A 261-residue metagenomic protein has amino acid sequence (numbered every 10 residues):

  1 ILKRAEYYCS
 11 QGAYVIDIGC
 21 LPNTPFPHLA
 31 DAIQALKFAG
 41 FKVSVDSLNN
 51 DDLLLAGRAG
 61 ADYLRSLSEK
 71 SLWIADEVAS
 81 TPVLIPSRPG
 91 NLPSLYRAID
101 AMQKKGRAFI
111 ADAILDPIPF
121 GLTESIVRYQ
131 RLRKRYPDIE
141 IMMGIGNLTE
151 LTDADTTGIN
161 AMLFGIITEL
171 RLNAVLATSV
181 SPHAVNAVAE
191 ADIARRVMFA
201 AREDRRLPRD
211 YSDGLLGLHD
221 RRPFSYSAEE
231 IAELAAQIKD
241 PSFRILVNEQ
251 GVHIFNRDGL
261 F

Functional and structural regions predicted by a protein language model:
I1-I16, A35-F38, N50-T81, S87-A113 (+2 more regions): Alpha/beta enzyme core
A13-F41: Glycine-rich, proline-tolerant flexible connector loops at the mouths of alpha/beta enzymes
G19, L67, T178: Conserved residues at the C-terminal ends of beta-strands
S44-D51, L67-K70, M143-E150: Glycine-rich beta-to-alpha transition loops that act as phosphate-gripper elements at the mouths of alpha/beta enzyme
E77-L216: Catalytic alpha/beta core domains of metabolic enzymes, predominantly
R195-N256: Active-site loops and adjacent core secondary-structure elements that bind or stabilize anionic groups
D258-F261: A hydrophobic, small-residue-rich beta->alpha segment in the mid-to-C-terminal subdomain of diverse proteins
